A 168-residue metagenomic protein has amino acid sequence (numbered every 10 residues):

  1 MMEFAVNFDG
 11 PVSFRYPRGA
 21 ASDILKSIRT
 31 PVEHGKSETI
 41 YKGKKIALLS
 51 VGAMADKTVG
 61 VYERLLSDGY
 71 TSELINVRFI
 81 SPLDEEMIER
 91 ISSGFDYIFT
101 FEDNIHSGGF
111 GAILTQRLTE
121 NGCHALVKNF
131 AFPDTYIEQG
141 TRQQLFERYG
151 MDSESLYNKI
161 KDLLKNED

Functional and structural regions predicted by a protein language model:
V6-D168: Thiamine diphosphate
